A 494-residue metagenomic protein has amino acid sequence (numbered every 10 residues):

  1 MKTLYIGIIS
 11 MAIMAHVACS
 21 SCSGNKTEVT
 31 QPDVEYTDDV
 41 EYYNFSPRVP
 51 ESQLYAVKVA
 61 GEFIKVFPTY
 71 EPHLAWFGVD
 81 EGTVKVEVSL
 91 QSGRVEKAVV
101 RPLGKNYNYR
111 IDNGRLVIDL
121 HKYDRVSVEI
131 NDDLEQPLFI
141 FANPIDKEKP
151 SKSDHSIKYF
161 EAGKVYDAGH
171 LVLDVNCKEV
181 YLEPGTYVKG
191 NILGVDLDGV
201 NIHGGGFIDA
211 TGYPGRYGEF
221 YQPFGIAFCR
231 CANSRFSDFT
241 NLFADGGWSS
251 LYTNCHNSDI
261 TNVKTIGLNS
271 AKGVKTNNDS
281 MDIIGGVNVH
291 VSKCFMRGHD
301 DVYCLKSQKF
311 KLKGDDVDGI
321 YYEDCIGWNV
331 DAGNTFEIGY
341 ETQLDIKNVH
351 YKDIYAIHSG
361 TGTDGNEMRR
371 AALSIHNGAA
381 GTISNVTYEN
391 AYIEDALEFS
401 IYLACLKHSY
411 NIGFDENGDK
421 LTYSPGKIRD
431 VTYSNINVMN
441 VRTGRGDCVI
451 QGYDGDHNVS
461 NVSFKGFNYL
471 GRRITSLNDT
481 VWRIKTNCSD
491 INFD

Functional and structural regions predicted by a protein language model:
M1-V29, H203: Bacterial Sec-dependent N-terminal signal peptides
S21-G24, E28-D494: Extracellular/periplasmic carbohydrate-active domains that bind, remodel, or depolymerize complex polysaccharides
